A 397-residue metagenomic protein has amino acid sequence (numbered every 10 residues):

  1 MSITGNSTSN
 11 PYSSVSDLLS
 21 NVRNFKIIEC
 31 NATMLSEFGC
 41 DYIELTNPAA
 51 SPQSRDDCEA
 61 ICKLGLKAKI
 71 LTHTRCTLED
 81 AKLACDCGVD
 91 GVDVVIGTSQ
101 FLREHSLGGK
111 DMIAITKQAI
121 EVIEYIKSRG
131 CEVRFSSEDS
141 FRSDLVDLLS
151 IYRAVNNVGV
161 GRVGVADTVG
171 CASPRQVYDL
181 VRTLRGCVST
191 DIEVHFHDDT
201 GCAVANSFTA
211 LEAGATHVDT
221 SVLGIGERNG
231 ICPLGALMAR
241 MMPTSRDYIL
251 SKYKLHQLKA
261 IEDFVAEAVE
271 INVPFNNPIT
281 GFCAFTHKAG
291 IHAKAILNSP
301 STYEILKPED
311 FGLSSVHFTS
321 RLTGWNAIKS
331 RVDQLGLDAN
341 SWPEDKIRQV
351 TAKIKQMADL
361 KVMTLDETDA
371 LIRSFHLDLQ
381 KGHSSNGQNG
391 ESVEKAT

Functional and structural regions predicted by a protein language model:
S2-C30, A239, S245-T397: A mid-to-C-terminal "edge-of-domain" accessory segment
S2-I43, C58-L64, T77-T190, F208-A215: Alpha/beta enzyme core
S9, S51, R55, L78 (+12 more regions): Electropositive phosphate-/nucleotide-binding environments in soluble metabolic enzymes
L45, T72, F135, V194-F196: Conserved hydrophobic beta-strand within the GNAT/NAT acetyltransferase core sheet that lines the active-site cleft
P48: Metallocofactor- and cofactor-centric catalytic cores in central/energy metabolism, strongly enriched
L66-T74: A glycine-rich helix N-cap at a beta->alpha junction
T72, D139-D147, H197-C202: Active-site glycine- and acidic-residue-rich loops that bind and position anionic ligands or nucleotide-like cofactors
V169-A172, Q176-E304: Catalytic alpha/beta core domains of metabolic enzymes, predominantly
